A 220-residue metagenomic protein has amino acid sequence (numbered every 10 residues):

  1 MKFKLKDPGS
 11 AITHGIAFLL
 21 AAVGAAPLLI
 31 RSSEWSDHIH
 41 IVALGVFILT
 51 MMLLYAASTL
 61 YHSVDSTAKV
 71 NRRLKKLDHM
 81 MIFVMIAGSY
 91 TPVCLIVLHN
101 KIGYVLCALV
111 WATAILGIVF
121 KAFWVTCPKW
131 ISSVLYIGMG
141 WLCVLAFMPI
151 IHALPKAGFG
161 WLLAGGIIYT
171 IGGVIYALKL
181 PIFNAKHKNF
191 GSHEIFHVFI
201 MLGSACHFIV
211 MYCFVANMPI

Functional and structural regions predicted by a protein language model:
M1-I220: Multi-pass alpha-helical transmembrane bundles in non-GPCR membrane proteins that perform intramembrane catalysis
